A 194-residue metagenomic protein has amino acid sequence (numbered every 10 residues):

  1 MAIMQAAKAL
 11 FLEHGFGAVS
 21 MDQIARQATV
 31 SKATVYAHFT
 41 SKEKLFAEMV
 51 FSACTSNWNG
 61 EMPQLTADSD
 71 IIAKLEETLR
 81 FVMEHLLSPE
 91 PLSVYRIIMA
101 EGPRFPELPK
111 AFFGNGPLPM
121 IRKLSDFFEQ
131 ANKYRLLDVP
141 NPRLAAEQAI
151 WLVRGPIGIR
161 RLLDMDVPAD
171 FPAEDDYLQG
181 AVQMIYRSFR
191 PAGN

Functional and structural regions predicted by a protein language model:
M1, K8, L12, Y36 (+7 more regions): Solvent-exposed, non-membrane alpha-helical residues enriched in polar/charged side chains
A2, A6-K44, E48-M49: Helix-turn-helix
Q5, I72-S88, L92-P103, R143 (+3 more regions): Amphipathic alpha-helical segments that line or abut small-molecule/effector binding pockets and mediate allosteric
S41, R104-P106: Short loop-to-helix capping motifs
M49-T78, E84-L86, E90, V94 (+2 more regions): Amphipathic alpha-helical linker/stalk segments
E77, F81, L118, R122 (+3 more regions): C-terminal peripheral helix-coil segments that are non-catalytic and often amphipathic
E84, S88, S93, I97 (+3 more regions): Amphipathic alpha-helical packing segments from all-alpha helical-bundle domains
